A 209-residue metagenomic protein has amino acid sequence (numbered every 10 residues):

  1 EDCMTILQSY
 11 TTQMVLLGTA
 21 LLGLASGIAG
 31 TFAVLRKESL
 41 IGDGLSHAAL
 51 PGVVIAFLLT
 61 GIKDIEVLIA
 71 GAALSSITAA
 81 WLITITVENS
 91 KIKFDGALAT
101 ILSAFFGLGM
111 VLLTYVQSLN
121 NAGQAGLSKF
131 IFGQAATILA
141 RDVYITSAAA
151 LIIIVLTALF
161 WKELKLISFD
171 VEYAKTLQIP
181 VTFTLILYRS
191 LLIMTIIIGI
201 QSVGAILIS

Functional and structural regions predicted by a protein language model:
E1-L24: Membrane-interfacial amphipathic/re-entrant helices at transmembrane-helix boundaries
I6-Y10, M14, K63-V67, S90-F94 (+5 more regions): Juxtamembrane/transmembrane-helix boundary motifs in multi-pass membrane proteins
L16-L21, E66-L74, A99-T100, V143-A148 (+1 more regions): Hydrophobic alpha-helical transmembrane segments
T19-L24, G42-L50, A73-S76, T182-S190 (+1 more regions): Short hydrophobic alpha-helical membrane-embedded segments
A20, L24, I28, L74-W81 (+4 more regions): Generic alpha-helical transmembrane segments of integral inner-membrane proteins, especially permease/transport modules
T31-S46, L50-N120: Short loop segments and helix-boundary regions at transmembrane helix junctions of multi-pass inner-membrane proteins
I101-T157: Transmembrane helix-bundle core of multi-pass membrane transporters and related energy-transducing complexes
L139-S209: Helix-loop-helix "hairpin" substructures at the membrane interface of multi-pass membrane proteins
